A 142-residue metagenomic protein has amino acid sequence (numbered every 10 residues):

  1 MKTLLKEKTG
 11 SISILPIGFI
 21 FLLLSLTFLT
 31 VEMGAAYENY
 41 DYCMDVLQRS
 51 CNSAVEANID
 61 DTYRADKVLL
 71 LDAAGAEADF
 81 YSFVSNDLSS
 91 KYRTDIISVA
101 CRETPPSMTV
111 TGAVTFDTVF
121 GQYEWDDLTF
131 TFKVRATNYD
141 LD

Functional and structural regions predicted by a protein language model:
K2-G75: Alpha-helical assembly-interface signal, strongest on the long, hydrophobic N-terminal helix that forms
N58-D142: Short, conserved structural patches
